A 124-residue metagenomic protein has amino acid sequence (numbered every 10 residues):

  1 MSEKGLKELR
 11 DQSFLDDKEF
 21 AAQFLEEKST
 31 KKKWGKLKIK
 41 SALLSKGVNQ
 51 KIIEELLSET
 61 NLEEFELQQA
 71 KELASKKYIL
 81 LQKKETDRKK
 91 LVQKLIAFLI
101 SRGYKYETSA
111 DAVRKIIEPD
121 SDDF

Functional and structural regions predicted by a protein language model:
M1-F124: An alpha-helical, amphipathic repeat domain used for nucleic-acid recognition, typified by the mTERF helical solenoid
